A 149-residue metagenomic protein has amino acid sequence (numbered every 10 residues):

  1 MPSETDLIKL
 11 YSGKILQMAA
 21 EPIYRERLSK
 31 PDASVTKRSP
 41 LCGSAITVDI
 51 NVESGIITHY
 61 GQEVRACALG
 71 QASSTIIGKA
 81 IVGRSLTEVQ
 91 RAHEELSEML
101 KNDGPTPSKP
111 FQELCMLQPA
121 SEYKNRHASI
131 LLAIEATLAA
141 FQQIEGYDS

Functional and structural regions predicted by a protein language model:
M1-Y24, R84-S149: C-terminal binding/interaction regions
E21-V64: Structured beta-strand/loop patches that form or line metal/cofactor-binding pockets in enzymes
A33, P40, I46, Q62 (+3 more regions): Short capping/connector residues at structural and topological boundaries
A66-Q71: Short, thiol/selenol-centered motifs that function as redox-active sites or metal-ligating centers
S73-S85: Alpha-helical support elements that line or immediately flank enzyme active sites and cofactor-binding pockets
